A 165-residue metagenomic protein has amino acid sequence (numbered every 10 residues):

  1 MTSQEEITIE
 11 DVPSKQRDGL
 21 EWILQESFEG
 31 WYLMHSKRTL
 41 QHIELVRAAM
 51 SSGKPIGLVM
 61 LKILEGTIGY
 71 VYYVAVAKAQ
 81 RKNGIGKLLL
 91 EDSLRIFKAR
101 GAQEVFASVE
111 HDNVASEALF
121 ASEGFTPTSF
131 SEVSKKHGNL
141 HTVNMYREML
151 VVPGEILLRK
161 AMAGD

Functional and structural regions predicted by a protein language model:
M1-K15, V152, I156-D165: Conserved N-terminal entry element of GNAT/NAT acetyltransferase domains
I7, D11-Y73, A77-K78, L90-E91: Acetyl-CoA-dependent GNAT
G66-I68, E104, E155: A generic structural signal for beta-strand entry/edge sites
V76, K82-R95, A118-S122: Conserved acetyl-CoA-binding loop-helix of GNAT-fold acetyltransferases
K87, H111-S129, V133-L140, N144: Conserved active-site alpha-helix within GNAT-family acetyltransferase domains
F97-V109: Conserved GNAT acetyl-CoA-binding A-motif
V133-D165: C-terminal "cap" of GNAT-fold acetyltransferases
